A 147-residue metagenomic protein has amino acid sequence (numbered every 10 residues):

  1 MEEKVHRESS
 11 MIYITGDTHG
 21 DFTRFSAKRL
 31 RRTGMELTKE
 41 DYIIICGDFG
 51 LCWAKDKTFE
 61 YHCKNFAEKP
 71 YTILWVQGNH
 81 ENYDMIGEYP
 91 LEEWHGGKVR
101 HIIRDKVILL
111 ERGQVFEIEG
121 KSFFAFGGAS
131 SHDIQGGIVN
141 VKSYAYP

Functional and structural regions predicted by a protein language model:
E2, R7-E8, T15, G20-I118: Core catalytic region of metal-dependent phosphoesterases/phosphodiesterases, especially metallo-beta-lactamase-like
I12-G20, V141-Y146: Acidic/glycine-enriched edge-of-secondary-structure segments
D105, E119-P147: Active-site-proximal loop/helix segment associated with metal-binding centers of metalloenzymes
